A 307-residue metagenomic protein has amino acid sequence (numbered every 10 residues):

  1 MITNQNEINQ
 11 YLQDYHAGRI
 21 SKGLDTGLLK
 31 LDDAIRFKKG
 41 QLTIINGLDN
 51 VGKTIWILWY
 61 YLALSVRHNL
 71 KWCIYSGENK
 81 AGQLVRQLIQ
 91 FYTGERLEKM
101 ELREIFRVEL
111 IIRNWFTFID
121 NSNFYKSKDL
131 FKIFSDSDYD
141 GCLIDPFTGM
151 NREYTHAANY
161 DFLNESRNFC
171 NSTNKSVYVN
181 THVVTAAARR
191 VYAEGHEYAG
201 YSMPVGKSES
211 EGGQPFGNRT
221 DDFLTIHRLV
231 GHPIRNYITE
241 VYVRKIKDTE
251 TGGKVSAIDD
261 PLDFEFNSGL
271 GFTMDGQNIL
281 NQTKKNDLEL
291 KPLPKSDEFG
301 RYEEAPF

Functional and structural regions predicted by a protein language model:
M1-G94, A305-P306: The Walker A/P-loop phosphate-binding site
M1-Q10, H16, K132-C142, N171-T173 (+1 more regions): C-terminal regions of RecA-like/P-loop NTPase motor modules
T43-I45, C73-Y75, I119, Y178 (+1 more regions): Hydrophobic/aromatic beta-strand patches that form the interior of the parallel beta-sheet core in alpha/beta enzyme
H68-D161, K291, Y302, F307: Conserved inter-motif catalytic segment of the P-loop NTP-binding fold
I74, L143-I144, K175-H182: Structural recognition of the conserved hydrophobic beta-strand(s) that form the central parallel beta-sheet of P-loop
E78-G82, S122-Y125, T148-M150, V183-A187 (+2 more regions): Conserved nucleotide-binding/hydrolysis micro-motifs of P-loop NTPases
F162-S172: Catalytic-core regions built around general acid/base machinery
